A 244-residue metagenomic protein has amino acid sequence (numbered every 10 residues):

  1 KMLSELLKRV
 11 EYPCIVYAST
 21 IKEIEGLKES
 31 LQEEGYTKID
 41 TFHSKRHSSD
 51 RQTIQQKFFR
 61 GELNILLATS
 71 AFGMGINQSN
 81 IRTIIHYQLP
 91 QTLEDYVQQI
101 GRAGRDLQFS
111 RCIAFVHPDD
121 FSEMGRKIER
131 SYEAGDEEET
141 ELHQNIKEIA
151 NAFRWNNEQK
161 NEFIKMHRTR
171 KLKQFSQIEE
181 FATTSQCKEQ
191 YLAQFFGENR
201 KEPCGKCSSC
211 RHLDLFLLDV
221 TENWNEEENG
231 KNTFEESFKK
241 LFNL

Functional and structural regions predicted by a protein language model:
K1-A134, R200: Helicase motor core with emphasis on the C-terminal RecA-like subdomain
L89-Q98, A103-L244: C-terminal accessory region of SF2 helicases/translocases
